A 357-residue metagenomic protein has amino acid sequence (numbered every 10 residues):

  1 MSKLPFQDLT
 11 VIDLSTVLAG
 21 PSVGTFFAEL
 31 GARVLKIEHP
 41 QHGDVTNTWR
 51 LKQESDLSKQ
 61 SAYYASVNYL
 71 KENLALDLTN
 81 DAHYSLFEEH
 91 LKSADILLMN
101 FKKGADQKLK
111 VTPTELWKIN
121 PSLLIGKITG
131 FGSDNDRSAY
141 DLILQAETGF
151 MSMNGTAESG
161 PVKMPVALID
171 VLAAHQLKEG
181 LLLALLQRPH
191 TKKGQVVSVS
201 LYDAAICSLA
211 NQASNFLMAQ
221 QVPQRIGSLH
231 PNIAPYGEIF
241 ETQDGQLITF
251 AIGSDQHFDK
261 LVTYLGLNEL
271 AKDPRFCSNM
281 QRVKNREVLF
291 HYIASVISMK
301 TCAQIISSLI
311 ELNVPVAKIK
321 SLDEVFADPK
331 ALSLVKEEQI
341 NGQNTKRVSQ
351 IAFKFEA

Functional and structural regions predicted by a protein language model:
M1-H190, A357: N-terminal helix-loop segment corresponding to the beta1-alpha1 unit of nucleotide/adenylate-binding folds
M1-T10, Q224, E241-Q243, K320-A357: Terminal low-complexity tails and localization/encapsulation signals of metabolic enzymes
V34-I37, Y292, I310-E324: Short, well-structured beta-strand/strand-turn elements
Q41, G130-G132, L201-I206, D244-Q246 (+1 more regions): Glycine-rich beta-alpha junction loops
S55, Y64, I226-N232, E238-I239 (+1 more regions): Short Gly/Pro-enriched turn/cap motifs at secondary-structure boundaries
S133, E158-V166, P189-A205, R225-H230 (+1 more regions): Conserved Rossmann-fold dehydrogenase catalytic segment
A174-G194, N211-A219, V262-E269: Oxidoreductase and adenylate-handling cofactor-binding alpha/beta cores
P231, Y236-L312: Aromatic-enriched alpha-helical interface/lid elements that frame and gate functional surfaces
